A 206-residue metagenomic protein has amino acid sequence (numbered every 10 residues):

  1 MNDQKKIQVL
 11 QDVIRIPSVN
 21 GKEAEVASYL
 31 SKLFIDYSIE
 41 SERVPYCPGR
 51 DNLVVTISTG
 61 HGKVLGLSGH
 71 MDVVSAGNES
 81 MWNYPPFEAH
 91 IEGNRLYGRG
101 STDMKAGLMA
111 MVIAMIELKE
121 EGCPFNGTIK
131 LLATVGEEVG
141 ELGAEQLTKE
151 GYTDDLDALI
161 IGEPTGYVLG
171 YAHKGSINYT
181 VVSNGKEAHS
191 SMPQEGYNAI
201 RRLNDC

Functional and structural regions predicted by a protein language model:
M1-A76: N-terminal helical capping/dimerization or prosegment-like subdomains of hydrolases acting on amide or phosphate bonds
V54, V64-G66, L96, D155-I161 (+1 more regions): Short glycine-aspartate micro-motif
V64-K130: Active-site metal-coordination/substrate-binding segment of hydrolases, especially metallo-dependent peptidases
A76-E92, D155-L156, Y171-V182: Acidic-glycine-rich active-site phosphate/pyrophosphate-binding loop
M104-N178: Acidic/histidine-rich catalytic neighborhood of metal-dependent amide-processing enzymes
L131, V181, H189, L203: Divalent metal-coordination and catalytic microenvironments
S190-C206: Acidic-enriched catalytic cores of C-N bond-cleaving enzymes acting on peptides and small amides
